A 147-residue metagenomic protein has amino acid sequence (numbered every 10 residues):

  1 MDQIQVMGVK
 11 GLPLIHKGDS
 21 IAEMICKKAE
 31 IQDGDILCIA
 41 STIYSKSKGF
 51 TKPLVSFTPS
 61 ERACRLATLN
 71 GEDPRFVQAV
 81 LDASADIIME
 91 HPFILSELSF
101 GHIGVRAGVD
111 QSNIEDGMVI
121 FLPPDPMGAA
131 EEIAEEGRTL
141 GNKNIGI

Functional and structural regions predicted by a protein language model:
M1-G146: N-terminal and secondary-structure boundary signal
